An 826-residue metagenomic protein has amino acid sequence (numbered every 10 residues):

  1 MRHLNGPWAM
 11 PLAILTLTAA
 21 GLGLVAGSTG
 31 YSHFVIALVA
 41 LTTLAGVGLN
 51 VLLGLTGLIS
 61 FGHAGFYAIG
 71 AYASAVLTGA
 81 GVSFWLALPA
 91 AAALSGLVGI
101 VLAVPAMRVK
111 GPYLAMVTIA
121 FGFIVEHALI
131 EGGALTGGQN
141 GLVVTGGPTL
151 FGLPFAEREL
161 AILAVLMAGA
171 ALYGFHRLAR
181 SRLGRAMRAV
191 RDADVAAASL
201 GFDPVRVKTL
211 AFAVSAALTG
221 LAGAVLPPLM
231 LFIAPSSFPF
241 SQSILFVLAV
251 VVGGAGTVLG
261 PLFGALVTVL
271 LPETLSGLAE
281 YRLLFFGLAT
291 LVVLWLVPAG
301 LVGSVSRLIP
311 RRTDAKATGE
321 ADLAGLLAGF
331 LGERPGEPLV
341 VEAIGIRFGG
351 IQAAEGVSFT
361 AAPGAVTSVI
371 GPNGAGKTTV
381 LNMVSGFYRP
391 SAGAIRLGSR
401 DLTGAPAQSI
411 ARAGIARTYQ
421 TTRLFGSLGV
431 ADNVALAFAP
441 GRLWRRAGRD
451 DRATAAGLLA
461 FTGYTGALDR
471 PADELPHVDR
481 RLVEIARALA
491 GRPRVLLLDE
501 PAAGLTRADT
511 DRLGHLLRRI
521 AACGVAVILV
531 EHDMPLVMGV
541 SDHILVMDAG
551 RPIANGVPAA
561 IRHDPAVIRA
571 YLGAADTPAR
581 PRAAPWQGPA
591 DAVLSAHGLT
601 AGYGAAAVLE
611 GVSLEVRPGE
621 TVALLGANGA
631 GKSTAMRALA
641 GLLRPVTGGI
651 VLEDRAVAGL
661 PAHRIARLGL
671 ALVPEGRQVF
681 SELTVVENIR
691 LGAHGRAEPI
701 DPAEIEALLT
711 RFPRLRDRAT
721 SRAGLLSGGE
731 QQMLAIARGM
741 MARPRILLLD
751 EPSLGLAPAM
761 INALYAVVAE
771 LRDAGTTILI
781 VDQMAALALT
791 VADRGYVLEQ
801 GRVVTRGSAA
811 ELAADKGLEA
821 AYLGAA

Functional and structural regions predicted by a protein language model:
R2-E320: Transmembrane alpha-helices and adjacent helix-loop boundaries
T318-F330: Cytosolic juxtamembrane regulatory segments of multi-pass membrane proteins
E333-V340, I346-A826: Glycine-rich phosphate-binding loops of nucleotide-dependent enzymes
